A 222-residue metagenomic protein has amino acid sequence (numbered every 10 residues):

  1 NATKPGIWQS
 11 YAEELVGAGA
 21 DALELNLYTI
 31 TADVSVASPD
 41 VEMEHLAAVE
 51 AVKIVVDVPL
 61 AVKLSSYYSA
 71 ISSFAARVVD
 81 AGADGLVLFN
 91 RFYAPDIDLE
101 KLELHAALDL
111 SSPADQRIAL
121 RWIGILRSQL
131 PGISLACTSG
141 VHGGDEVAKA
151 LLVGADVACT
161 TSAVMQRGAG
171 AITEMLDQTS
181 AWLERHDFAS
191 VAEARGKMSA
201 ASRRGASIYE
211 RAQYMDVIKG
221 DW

Functional and structural regions predicted by a protein language model:
T3-C137, H142-T160, R204-D221: Alpha/beta enzyme core
P95-S112, M165-F188: C-terminal helical cap(s) of enzyme catalytic domains, especially alpha/beta-barrels
G124, A148, L152, G170-S180 (+2 more regions): A generic structural signal for well-ordered alpha-helical surface patches
A181-W222: Charged C-terminal helix
